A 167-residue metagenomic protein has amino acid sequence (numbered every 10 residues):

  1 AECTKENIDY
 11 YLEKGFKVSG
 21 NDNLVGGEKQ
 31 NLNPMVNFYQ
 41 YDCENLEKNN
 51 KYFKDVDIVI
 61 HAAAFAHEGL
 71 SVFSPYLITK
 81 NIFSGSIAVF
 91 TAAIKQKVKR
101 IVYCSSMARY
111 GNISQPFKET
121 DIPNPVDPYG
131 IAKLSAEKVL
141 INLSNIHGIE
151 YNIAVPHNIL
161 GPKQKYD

Functional and structural regions predicted by a protein language model:
A1-I159: N-terminal Rossmann-like NAD(P)+-binding domain of SDR-like oxidoreductases, especially those catalyzing
P162-D167: Substrate-binding strand-loop-helix patch in Rossmann-like NAD(P)-dependent oxidoreductase/epimerase domains
